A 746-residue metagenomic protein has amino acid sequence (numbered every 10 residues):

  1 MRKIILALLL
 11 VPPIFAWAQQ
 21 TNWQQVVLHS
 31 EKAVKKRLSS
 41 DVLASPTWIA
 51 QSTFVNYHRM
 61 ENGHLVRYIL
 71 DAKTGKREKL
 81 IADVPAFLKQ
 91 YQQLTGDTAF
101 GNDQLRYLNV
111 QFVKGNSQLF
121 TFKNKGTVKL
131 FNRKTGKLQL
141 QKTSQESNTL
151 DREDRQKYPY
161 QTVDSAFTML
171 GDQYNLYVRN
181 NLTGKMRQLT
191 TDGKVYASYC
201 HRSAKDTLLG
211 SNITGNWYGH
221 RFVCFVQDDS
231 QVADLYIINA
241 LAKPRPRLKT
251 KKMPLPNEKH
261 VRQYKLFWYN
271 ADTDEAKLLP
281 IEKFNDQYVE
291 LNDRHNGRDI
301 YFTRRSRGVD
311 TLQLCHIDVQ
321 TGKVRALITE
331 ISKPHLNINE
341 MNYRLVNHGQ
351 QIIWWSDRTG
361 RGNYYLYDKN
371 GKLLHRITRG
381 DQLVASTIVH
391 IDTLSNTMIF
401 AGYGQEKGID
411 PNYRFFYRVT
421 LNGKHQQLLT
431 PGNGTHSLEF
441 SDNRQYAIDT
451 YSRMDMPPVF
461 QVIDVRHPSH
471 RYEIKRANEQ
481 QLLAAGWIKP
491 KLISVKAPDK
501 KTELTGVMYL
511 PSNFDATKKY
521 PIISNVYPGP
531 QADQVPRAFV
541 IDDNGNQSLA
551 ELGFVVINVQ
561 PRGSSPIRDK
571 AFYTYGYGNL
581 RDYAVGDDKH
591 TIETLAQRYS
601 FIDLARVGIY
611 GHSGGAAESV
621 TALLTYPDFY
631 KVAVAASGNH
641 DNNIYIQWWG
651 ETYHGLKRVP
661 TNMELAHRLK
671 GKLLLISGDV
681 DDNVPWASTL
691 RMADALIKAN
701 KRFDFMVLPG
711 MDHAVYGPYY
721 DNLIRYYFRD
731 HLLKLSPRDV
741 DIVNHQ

Functional and structural regions predicted by a protein language model:
M1-Q24: Bacterial Sec-dependent N-terminal signal peptides
L6, P13, L429-T430, Y716: Intrinsic structural disorder/low-complexity segments
L8-L9, V324, M398, H470 (+2 more regions): A ubiquitous, low-specificity "background" feature that marks scattered single residues across proteins without
I14, A99, Q111, L119-T121 (+13 more regions): Intrinsic disorder/low-structure terminal segments
A18-S437, N443-Y446, M454-M456, I463 (+1 more regions): Beta-propeller folds
P46, G297, T303, T435-Q746: Serine-hydrolase catalytic core recognition
